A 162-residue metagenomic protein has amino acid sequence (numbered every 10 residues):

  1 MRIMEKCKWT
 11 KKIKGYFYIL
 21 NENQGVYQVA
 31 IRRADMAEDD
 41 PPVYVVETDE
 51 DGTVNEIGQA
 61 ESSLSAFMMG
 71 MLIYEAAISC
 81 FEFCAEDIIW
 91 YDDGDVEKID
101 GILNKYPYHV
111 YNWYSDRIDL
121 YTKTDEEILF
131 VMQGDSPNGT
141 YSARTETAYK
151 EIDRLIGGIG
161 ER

Functional and structural regions predicted by a protein language model:
M1-G58, Y74-S115, G134-S136, Y149-K150 (+2 more regions): A surface-exposed partner-binding patch
N55, Q59-M71: Flexible glycine-rich active-site/ligand-binding loops centered on an Asp-His dyad
S63, T145-Y149: Intrinsic-disorder/low-complexity, polar/charged segments
L120-T122: A cross-family detector of function-defining hotspots
E127: Polybasic (Lys/Arg-rich)
F130-E146: Short cationic amphipathic helices and targeting signals
